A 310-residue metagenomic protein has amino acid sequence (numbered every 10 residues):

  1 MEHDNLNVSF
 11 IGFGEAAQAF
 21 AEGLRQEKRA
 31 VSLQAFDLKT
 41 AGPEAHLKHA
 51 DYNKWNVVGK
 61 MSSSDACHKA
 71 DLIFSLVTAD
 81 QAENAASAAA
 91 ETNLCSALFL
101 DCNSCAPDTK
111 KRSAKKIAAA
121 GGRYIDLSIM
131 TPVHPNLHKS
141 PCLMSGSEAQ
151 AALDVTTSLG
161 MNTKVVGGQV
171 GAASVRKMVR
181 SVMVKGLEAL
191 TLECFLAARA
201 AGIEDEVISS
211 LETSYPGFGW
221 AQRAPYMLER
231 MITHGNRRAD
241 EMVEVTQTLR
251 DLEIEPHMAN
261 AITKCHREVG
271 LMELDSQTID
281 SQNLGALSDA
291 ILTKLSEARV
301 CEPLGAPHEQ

Functional and structural regions predicted by a protein language model:
M1-H68: NAD(P)+-binding Rossmann beta1-loop-alpha1 motif at the extreme N-terminus of oxidoreductases
S32, V58-G59, L98, R123 (+1 more regions): Conserved beta-strand segments of alpha/beta enzyme cores
A50-N53, I117-A118, T156, A198 (+1 more regions): A generic structural signal for well-ordered alpha-helical segments
N56, A70, S96, K139-S140 (+1 more regions): Short, well-ordered alpha-helix to beta-strand connector turns
S63-R123: Rossmann-fold NAD(P) dinucleotide-binding segment
C105-K185: Rossmann-fold dinucleotide-binding core
R176-S281: Helical "substrate-binding/catalytic lid" subdomain of Rossmann-like NAD(P)-dependent dehydrogenases/reductases
R267-Q310: NAD(P)-dependent dehydrogenase/reductase Rossmann-like domain
